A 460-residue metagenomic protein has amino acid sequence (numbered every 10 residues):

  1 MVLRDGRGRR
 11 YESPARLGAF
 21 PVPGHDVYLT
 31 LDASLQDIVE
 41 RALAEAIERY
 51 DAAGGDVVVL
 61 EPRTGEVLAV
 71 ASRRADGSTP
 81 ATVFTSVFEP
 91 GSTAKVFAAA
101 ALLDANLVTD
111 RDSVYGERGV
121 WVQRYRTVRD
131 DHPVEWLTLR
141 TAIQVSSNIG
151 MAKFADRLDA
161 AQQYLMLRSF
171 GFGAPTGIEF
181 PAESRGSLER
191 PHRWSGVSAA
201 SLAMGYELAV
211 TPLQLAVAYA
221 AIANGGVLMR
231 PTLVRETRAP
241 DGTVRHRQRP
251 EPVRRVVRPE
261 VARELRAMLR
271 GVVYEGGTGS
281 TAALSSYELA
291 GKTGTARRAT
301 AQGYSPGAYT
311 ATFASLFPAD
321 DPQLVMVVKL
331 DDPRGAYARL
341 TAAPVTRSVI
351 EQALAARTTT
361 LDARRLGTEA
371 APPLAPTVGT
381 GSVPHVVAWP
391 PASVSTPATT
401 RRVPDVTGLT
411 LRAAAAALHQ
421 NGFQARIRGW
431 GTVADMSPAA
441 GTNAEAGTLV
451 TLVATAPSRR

Functional and structural regions predicted by a protein language model:
M1-G55, Q248-P252, L354-A355, T359-P391: Extracytoplasmic/periplasmic proteins that interact with beta-lactams or build/remodel peptidoglycan
R4-G18, L31, G55-G91, F97-L330 (+1 more regions): Beta-lactam-recognizing serine transpeptidase/beta-lactamase-like catalytic domain environment
P23-V27, F84-S86, A200-L202, T399-R402: Short amphipathic alpha-helical segments
D26, G54-D56, S113, G177 (+2 more regions): Residues at or immediately flanking beta-strands
D32, Q36, L215, A338-E351: Short, charged, low-complexity patches
D51-G54, P231, I427, G431: Short, small/polar residue-rich loop motifs at catalytic or cofactor-binding pockets
S286, P318, L330-D332, A336-L340 (+1 more regions): Ligand-recognition elements built from short beta-strands and adjacent flexible loops
